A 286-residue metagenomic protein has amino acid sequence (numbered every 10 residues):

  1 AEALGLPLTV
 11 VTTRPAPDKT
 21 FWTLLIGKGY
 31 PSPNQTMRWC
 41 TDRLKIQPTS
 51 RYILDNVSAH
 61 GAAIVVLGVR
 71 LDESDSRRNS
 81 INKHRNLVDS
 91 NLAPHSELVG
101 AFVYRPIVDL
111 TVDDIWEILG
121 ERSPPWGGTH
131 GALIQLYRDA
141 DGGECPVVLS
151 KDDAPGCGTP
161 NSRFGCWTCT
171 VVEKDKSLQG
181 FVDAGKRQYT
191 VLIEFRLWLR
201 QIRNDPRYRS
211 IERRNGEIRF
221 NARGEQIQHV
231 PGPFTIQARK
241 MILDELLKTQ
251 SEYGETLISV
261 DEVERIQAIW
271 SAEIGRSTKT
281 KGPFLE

Functional and structural regions predicted by a protein language model:
A1-E286: Nucleotide-activated chemistry modules centered on ATP-dependent adenylation/adenylyltransferase
